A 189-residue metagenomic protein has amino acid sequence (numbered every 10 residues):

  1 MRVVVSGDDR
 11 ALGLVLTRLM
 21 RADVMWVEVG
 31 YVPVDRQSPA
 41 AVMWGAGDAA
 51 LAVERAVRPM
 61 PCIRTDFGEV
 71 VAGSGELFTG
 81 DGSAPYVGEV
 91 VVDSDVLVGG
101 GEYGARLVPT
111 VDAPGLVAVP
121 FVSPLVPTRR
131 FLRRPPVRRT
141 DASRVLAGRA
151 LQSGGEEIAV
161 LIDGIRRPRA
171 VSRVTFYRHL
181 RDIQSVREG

Functional and structural regions predicted by a protein language model:
R2-V3: Structural motif
S6-R21, M25-E157: Catalytic core of DAGKc-family lipid kinases
A113, P136-G189: Extended, composition-driven regions rather than compact fold-specific motifs
